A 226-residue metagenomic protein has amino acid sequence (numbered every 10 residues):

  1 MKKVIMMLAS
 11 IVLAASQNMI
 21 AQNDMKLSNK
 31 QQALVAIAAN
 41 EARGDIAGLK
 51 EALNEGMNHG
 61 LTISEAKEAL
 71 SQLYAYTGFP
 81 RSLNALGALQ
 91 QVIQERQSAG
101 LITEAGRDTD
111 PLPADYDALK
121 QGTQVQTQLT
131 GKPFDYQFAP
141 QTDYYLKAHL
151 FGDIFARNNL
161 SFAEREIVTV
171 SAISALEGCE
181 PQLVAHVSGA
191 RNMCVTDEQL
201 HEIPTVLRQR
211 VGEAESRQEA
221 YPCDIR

Functional and structural regions predicted by a protein language model:
M1-V4: Positively charged n-region of N-terminal signal peptides that target proteins for export
M7, K30-A36, L49, L53 (+2 more regions): Hydrophobic alpha-helical segments
M7-A15: Bacterial N-terminal signal peptides
M19-K30, A42-H59, I63-E68, Y74-F162 (+3 more regions): Acidic, glycine/proline-rich low-complexity segments that act as flexible tails and inter-domain linkers
Q31-R43, E164-C179: Amphipathic, charged-and-aliphatic alpha-helical interface segments that function as noncatalytic docking
E180-S188, H201: Short conserved catalytic/interaction loops centered on acidic-Pro-aromatic/His motifs
